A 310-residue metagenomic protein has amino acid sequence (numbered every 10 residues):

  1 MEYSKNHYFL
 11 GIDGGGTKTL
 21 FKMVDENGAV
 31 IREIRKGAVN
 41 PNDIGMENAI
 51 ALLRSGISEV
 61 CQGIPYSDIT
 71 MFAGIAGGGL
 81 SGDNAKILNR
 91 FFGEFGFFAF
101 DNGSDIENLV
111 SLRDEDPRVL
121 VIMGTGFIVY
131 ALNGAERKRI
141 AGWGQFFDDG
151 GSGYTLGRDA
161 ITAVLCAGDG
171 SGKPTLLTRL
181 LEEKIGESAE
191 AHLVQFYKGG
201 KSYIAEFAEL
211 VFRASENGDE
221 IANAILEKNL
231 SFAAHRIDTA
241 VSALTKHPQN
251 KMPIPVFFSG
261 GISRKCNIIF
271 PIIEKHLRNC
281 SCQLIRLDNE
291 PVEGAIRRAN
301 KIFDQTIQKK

Functional and structural regions predicted by a protein language model:
M1-I69, L112-V119, I161-K310: ATP-binding/phosphotransfer module of carbohydrate and carboxylate kinases, centering on a glycine-rich
G11, G103, I122: Generic enzyme active-site microenvironment
T17, A76-G78, T125-I128: Short glycine-rich anion-binding loops that position phosphate/pyrophosphate groups of nucleotides and phosphorylated
K36, G103, I140: Hydrophobic residues at beta-strand termini and immediately following loops that shape nucleotide-binding pockets
I57-D101, R113-D114: Short beta-strand-loop/turn "lid" adjacent to the catalytic site in phosphate-handling enzymes
F92-E94, R137-G144, K275-Q283: Glycine/charged-rich beta-loop-alpha catalytic/anionic-binding loops adjacent to active sites
N102-S104, D288: Short loop/edge segments at beta-strand edges and connector loops that shape dinucleotide/nucleotide cofactor-binding
D116-S171: Glycine-rich phosphate-binding loop of actin/hexokinase-like ATP-binding domains
